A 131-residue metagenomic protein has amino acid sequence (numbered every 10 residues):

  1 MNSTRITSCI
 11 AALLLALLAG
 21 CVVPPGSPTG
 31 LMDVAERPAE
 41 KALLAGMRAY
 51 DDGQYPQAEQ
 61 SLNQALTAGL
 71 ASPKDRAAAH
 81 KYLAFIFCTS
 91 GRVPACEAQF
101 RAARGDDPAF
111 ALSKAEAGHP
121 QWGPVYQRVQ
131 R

Functional and structural regions predicted by a protein language model:
M1-V23: Sec-dependent bacterial lipoprotein signal peptides
L15-A39: Bacterial Sec signal peptide processing site at the extreme N-terminus
S72-R76, G105-Q121: Boundary/linker segments of alpha-helical solenoid repeat arrays
